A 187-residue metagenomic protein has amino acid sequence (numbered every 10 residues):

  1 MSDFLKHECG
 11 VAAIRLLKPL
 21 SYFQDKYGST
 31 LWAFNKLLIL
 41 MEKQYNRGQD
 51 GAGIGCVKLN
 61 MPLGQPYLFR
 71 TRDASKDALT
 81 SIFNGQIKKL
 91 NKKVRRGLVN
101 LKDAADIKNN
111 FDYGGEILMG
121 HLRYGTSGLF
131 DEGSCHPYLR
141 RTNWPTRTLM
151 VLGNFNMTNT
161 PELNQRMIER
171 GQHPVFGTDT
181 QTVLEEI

Functional and structural regions predicted by a protein language model:
M1-I187: Conserved short alpha-helical segments that host acidic/polar catalytic motifs at enzyme active sites
